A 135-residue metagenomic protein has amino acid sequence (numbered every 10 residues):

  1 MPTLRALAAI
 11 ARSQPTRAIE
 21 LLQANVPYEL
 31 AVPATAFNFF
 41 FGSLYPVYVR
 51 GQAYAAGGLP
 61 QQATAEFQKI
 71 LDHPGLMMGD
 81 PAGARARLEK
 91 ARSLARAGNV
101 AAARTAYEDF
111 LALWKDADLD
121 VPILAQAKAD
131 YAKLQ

Functional and structural regions predicted by a protein language model:
L4, G42, V49, A56 (+4 more regions): "A position-specific structural signal for the A-helix of alpha-solenoid helical repeats
E20-A34, Q68-G75, D109-A112: Amphipathic alpha-helical segments of tetratricopeptide repeats
A31-N38, L76-P81, D116-L119: Short coil/turn linkers that connect adjacent helices within long alpha-helical scaffolds, especially alpha-solenoid
F67-Q68, A95, V100-L119: TPR/TPR-like (Sel1-like) alpha-helical repeat modules
